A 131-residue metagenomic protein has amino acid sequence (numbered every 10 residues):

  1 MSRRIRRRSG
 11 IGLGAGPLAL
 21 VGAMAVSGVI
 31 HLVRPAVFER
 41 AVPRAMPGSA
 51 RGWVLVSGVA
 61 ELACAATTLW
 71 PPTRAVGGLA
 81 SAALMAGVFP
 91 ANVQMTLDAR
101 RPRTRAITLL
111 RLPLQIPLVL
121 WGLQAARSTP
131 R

Functional and structural regions predicted by a protein language model:
M1-R131: Short amphipathic, positively biased membrane-proximal segments that drive organelle/inner-membrane targeting
